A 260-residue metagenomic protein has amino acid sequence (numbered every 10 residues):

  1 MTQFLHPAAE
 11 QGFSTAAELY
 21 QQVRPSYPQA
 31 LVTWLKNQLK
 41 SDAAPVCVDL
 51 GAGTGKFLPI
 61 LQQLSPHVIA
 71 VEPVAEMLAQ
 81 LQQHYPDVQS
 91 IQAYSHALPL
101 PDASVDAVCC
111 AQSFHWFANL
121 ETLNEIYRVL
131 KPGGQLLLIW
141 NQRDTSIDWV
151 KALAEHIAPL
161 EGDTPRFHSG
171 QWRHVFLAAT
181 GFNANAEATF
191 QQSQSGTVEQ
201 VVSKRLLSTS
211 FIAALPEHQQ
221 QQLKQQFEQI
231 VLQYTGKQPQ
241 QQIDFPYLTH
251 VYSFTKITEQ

Functional and structural regions predicted by a protein language model:
M1-D42: Conserved class I S-adenosyl-L-methionine
V48, T54-A97: Class I SAM-dependent methyltransferase SAM/SAH-binding core
H96-A107: A short acidic, Gly/Pro-enriched loop at the edge of an enzyme's catalytic core that lines a small-molecule cofactor
C110-A111, N119: A short beta-strand submotif of the Rossmann-like class I SAM-dependent methyltransferase core that lines
F117-E125: A short, conserved alpha-helix within the catalytic core of class I
Y127-G196: Conserved catalytic/acceptor-binding region of the Class I
Q171-Q260: Conserved Class I S-adenosyl-L-methionine
